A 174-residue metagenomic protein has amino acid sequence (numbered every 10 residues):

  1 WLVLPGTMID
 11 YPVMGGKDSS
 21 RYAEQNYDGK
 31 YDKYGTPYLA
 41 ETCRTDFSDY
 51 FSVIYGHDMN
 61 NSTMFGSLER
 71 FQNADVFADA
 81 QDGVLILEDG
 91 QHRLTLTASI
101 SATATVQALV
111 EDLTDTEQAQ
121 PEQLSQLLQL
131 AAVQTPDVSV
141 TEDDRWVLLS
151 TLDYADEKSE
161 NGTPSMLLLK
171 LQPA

Functional and structural regions predicted by a protein language model:
W1-A174: Solvent-exposed, non-transmembrane regions of membrane-associated and secreted proteins
